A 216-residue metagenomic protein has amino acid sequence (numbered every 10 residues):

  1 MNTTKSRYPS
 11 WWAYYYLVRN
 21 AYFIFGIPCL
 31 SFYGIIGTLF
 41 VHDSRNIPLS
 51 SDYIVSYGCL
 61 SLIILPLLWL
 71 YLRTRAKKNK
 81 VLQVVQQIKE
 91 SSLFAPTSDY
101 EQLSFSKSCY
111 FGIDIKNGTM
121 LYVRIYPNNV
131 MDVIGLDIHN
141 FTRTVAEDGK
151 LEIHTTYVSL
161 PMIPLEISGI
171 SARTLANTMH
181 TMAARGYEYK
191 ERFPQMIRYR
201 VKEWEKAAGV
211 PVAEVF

Functional and structural regions predicted by a protein language model:
T3-L30: Juxtamembrane interface helix immediately N-terminal to a transmembrane segment
T4-S6, F94-E101, E205-P211, F216: Low-complexity intrinsically disordered segments
L30-Y33, I63: Helical transmembrane-bundle signal
G34-V55: Membrane-interfacial hairpin junctions
P48-T119: Anionic N-terminal interaction surfaces
L103-K107, I134-L136, L160-I167: Generic detection of short hydrophobic beta-strand segments and adjacent strand-loop junctions
K116-K150, T156-L160: Phosphoinositide-binding peripheral membrane targeting modules
T142-F216: Acidic, Ser/Thr- and proline-rich intrinsically disordered linker/docking segments of eukaryotic scaffolds
